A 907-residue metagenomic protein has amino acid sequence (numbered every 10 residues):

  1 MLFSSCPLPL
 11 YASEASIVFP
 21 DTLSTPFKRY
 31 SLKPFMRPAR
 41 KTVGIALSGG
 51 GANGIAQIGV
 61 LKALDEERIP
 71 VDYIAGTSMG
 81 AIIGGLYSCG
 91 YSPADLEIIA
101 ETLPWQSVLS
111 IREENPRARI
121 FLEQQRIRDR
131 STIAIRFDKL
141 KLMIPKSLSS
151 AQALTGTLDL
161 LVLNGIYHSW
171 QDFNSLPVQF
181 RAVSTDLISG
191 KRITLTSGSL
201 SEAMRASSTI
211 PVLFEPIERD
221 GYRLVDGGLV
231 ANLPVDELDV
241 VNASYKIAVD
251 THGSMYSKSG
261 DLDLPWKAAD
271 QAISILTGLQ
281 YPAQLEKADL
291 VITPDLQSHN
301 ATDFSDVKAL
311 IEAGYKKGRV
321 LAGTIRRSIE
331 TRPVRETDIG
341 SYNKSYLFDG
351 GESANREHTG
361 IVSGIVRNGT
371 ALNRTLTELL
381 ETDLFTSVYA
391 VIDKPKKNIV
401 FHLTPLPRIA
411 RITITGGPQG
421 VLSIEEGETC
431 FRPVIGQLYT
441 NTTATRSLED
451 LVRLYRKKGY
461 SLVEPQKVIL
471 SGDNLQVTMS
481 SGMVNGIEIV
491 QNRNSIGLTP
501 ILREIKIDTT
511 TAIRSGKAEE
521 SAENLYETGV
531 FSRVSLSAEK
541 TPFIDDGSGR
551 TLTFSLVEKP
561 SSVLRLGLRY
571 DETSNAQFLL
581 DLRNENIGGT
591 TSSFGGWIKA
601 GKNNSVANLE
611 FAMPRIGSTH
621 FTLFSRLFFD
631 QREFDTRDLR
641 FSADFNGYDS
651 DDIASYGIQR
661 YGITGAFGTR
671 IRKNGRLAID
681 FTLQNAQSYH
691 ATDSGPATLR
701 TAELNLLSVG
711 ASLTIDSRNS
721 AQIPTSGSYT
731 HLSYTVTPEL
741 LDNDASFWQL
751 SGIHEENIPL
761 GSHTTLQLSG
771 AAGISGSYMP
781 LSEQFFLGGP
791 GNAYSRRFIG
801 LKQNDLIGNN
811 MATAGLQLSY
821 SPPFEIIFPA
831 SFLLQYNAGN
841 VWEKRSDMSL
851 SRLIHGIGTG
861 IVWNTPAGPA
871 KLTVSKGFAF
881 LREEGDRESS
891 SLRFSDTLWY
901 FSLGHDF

Functional and structural regions predicted by a protein language model:
L2-P9: C-terminal segment of classical bacterial N-terminal signal peptides
L10-T77, G85-I399, L403-R411, R446 (+1 more regions): Patatin-like phospholipase
G50, G80, L96, G190 (+26 more regions): Buried hydrophobic packing residues in well-ordered domains
S184-L187, T196, P294, G350 (+14 more regions): Flexible glycine-/small-residue-rich
Y256, R326-S341, K396, Y439-R446 (+8 more regions): Acidic/histidine-enriched alpha-helical segments
A410-T429, Q437, N441-L454, E464 (+8 more regions): Gram-negative/organellar outer-membrane beta-barrel architecture
L699, L706-A830, L834-A838, W842-K844 (+2 more regions): C-terminal outer-membrane beta-barrel translocator/porin domains of Gram-negative envelope proteins and their
S821, A838-I857, A867, A879-E883: Outer-membrane beta-barrel transmembrane domain signature
